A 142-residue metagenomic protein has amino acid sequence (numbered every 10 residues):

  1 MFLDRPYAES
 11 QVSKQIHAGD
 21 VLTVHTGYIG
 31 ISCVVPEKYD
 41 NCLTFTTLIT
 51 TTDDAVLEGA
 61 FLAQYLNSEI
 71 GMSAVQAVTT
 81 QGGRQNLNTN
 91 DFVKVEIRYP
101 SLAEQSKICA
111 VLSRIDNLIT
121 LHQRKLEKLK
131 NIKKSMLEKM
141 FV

Functional and structural regions predicted by a protein language model:
M1-V142: Feature detects amphipathic, helix-rich regulatory segments
